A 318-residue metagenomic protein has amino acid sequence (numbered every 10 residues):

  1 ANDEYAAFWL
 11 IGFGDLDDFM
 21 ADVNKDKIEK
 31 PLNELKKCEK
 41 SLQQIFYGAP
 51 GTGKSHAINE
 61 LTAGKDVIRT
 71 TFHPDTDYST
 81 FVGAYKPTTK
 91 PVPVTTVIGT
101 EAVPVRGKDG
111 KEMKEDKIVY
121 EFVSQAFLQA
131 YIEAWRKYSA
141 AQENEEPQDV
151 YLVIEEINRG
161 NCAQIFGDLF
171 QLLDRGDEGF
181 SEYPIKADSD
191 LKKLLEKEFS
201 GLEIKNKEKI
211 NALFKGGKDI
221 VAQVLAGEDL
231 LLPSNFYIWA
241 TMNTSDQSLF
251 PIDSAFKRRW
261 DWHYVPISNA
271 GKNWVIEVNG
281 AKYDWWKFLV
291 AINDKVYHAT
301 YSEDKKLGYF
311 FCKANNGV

Functional and structural regions predicted by a protein language model:
D3-V318: C-terminal regulatory/interaction module of P-loop NTP-utilizing enzymes
